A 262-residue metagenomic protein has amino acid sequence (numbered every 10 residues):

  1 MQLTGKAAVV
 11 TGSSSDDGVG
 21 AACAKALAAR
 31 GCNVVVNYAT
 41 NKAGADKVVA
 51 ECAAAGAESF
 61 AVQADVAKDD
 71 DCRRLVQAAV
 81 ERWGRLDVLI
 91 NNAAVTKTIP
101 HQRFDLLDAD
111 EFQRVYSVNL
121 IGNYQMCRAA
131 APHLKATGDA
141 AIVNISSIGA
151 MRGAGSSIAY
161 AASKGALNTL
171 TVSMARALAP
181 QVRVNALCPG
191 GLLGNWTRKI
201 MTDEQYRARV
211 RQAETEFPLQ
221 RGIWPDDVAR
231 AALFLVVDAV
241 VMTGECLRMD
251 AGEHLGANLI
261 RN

Functional and structural regions predicted by a protein language model:
Q2, G222-M249, H254: C-terminal substrate-recognition "lid" of short-chain dehydrogenase/reductases
Q2-V35: Canonical Rossmann dinucleotide-binding motif of NAD(H)/NADP(H)-dependent dehydrogenases/reductases, specifically
P100-F104, D108-Q113, I142, A213: Substrate-binding pocket helix/loop in short-chain dehydrogenase/reductase
C127, G138, S163, T171: Active-site helix of classical SDR
P132, A175-P180: Alpha-helical segment proximal to the catalytic Tyr-Lys
S147: Residue(s) in the substrate-gating loop at a strand-loop-helix junction that position the organic substrate next
A179, R183, M242-G244: Short, small/polar-rich loop/turn modules that mediate ligand/substrate recognition or access, typified
